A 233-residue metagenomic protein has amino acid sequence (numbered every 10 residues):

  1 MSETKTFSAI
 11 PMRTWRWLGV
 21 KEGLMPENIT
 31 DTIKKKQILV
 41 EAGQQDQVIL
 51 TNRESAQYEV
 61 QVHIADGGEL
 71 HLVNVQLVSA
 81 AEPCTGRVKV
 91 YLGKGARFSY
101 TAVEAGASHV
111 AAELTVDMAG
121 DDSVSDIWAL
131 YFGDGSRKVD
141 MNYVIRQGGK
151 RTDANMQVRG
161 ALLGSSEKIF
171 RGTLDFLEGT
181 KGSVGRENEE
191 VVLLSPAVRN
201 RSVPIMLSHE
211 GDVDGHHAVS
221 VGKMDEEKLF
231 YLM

Functional and structural regions predicted by a protein language model:
M1-L39: Long, low-complexity, mixed-charge
M25-F230: Conserved beta-strand/loop scaffold segments within soluble protein domains that form the structured core and edges
M233: Conduit-forming functional cores of very large proteins
